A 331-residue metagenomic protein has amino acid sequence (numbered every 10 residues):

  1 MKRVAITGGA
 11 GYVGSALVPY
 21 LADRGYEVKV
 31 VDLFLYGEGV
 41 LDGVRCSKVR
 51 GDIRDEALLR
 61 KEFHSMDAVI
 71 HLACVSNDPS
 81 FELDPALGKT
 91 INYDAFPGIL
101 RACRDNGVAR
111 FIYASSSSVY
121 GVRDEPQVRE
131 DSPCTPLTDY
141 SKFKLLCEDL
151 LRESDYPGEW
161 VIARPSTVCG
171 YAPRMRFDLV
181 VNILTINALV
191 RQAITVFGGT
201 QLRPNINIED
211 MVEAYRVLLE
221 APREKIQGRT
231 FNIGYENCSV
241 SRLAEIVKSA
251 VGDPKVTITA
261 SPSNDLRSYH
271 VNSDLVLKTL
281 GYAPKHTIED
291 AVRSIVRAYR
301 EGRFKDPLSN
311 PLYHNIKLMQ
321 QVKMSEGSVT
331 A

Functional and structural regions predicted by a protein language model:
V4-R24: N-terminal Rossmann NAD(P)H-binding glycine-rich loop of SDR-like oxidoreductase domains
T7, V31, V69-L72, F111-S116 (+1 more regions): SDR active-site strand-loop-helix element
R45-D55: Rossmann-fold cofactor-recognition segment
I53-I91: NAD(P)H-binding glycine-rich loop region in Rossmannoid oxidoreductase-like domains and their noncatalytic homologs
R54, L87-G98, C134, T138 (+1 more regions): Glycine-rich NAD(P)-binding loop of the Rossmann-fold in SDR/ketoreductase-type enzymes
H71, P97-D139: Conserved Rossmann-fold NAD(P)-dependent oxidoreductase catalytic core, especially the SDR/UDP-sugar
D149-R203, I208-L219, I246-S249: NAD(P)-dependent short-chain dehydrogenase/reductase
Q192, V196-A331: C-terminal substrate-binding subdomain of Rossmann-fold SDR/epimerase-dehydratase oxidoreductases
